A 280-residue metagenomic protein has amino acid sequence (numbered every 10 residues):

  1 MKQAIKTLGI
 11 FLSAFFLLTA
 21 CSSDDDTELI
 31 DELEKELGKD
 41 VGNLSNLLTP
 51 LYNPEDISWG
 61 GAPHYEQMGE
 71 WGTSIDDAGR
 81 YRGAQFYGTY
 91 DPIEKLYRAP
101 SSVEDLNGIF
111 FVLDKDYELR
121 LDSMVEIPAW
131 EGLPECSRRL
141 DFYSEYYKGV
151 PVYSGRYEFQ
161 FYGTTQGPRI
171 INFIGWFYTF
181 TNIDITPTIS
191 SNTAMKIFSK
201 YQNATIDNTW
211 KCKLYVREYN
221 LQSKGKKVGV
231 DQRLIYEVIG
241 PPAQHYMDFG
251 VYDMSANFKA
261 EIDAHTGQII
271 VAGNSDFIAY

Functional and structural regions predicted by a protein language model:
M1-G9: Bacterial N-terminal signal peptides that target proteins for export
L18-A20: C-terminal motif of bacterial Sec signal peptides marking the signal peptidase cleavage site
S22-D25: Bacterial signal peptide processing site
E32-Y280: Segments that shape or occlude catalytic/ligand-binding pockets
